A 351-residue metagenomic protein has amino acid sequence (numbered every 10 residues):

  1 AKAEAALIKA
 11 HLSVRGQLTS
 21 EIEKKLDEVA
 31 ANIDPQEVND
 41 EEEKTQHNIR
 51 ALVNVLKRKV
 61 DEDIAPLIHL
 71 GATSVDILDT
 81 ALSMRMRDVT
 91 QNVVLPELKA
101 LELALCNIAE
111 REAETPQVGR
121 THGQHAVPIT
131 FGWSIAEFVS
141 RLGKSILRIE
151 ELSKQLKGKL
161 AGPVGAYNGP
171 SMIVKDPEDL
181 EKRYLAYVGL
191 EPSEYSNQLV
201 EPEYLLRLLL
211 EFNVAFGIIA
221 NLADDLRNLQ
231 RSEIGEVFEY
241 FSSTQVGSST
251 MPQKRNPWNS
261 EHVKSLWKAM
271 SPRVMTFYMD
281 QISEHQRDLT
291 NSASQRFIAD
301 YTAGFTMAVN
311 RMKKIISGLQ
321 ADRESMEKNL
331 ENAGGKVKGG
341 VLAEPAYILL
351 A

Functional and structural regions predicted by a protein language model:
A1-A161, G165-Y167, D176-R183, Q245-S248 (+2 more regions): A helix-coil-helix interface module used to build multimeric assemblies and to scaffold catalytic/cofactor sites
A1-A3, L12, K24, E28 (+2 more regions): Glycine-rich cofactor/substrate-binding loops
A6-H11, V55, K59, V89 (+15 more regions): Generic, well-ordered alpha-helical scaffold segments in large soluble proteins
D40, S74, V118, H122 (+8 more regions): Alpha-helix capping and helix-loop boundary segments enriched in small/acidic/polar residues
R87-L95, K99, A136-V139, G143 (+5 more regions): Short amphipathic alpha-helical segments with heptad-repeat character
R111-E114, R148-E151, Q155, L190-E194 (+5 more regions): Conserved helix-loop functional segments at active or binding sites
S145, Q198-N291, Q295: Glycine-rich anion/phosphate-binding loop at the beta-strand->alpha-helix junction
D179-L199: A short, charged helix-loop
